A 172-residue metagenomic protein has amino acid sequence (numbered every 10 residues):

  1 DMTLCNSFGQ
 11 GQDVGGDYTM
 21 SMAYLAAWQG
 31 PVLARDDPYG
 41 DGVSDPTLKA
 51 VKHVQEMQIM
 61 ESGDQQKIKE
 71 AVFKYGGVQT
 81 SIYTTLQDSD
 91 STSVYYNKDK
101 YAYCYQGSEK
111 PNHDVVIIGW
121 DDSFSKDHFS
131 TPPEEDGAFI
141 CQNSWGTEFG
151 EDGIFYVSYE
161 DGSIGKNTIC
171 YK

Functional and structural regions predicted by a protein language model:
D1-K172: Catalytic-core signature of thiol
